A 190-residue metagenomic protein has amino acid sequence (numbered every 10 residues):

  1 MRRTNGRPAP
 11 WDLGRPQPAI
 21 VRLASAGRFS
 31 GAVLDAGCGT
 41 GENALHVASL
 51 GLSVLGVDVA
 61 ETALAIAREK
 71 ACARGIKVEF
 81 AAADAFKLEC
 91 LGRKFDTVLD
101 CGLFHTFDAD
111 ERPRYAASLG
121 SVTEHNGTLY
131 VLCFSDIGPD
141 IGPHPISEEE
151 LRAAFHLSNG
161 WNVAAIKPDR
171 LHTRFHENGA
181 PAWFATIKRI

Functional and structural regions predicted by a protein language model:
M1-L34, T40-R93, F107-I190: Class I (Rossmann-like) S-adenosyl-L-methionine-dependent methyltransferase catalytic domain, capturing the SAM-binding
D96: Conserved acidic residues
L99: A conserved beta-strand element that flanks and buttresses the S-adenosyl-L-methionine
G102-T106: Short catalytic micro-motifs in class I SAM-dependent methyltransferases
